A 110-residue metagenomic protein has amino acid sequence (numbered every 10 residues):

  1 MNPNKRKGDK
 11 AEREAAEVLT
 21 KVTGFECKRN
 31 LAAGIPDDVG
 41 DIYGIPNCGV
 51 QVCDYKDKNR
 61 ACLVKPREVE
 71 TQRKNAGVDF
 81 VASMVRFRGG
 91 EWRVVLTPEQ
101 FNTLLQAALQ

Functional and structural regions predicted by a protein language model:
M1-Q110: Catalytic phosphate/metal-binding cores of nucleic-acid and nucleotide-processing enzymes, i.e., regions that mediate
